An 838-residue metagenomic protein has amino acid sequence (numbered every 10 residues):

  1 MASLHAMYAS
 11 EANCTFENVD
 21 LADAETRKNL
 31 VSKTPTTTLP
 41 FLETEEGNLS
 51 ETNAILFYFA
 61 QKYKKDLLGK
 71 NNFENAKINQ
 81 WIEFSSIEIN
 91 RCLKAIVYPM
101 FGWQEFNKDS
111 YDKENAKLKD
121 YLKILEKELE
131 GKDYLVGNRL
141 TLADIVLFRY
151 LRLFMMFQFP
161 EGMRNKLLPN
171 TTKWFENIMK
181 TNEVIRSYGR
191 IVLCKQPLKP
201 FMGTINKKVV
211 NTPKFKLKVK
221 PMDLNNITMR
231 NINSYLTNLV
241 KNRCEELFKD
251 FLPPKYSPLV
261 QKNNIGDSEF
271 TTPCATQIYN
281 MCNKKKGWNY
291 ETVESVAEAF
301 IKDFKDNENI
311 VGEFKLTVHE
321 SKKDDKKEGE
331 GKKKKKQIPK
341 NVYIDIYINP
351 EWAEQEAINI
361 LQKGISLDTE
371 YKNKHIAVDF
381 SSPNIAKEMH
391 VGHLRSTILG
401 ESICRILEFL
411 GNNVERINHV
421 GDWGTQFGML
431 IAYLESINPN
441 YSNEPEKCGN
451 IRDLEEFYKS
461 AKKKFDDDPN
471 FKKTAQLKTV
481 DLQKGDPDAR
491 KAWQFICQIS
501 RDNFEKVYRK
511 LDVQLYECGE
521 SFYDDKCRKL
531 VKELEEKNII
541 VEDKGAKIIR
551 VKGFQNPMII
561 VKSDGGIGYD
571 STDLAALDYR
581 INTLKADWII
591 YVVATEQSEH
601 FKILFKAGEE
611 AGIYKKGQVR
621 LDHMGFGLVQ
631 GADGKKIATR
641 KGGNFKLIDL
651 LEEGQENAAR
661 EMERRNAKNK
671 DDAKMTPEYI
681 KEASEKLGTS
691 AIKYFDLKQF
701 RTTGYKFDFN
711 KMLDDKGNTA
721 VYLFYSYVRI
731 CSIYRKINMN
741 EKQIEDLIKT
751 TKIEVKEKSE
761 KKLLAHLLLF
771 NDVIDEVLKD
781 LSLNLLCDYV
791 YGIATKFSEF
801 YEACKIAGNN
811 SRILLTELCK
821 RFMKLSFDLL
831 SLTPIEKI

Functional and structural regions predicted by a protein language model:
M1-K119, E126, D133: GST-like domain detector, emphasizing the conserved glutathione-binding G-site in the N-terminal thioredoxin-like
L56, A60, N79-I82, L122 (+5 more regions): Non-transmembrane alpha-helical segments in soluble domains of secreted/periplasmic/extracellular proteins
Q61, L151-F159, A275-K285: A short secondary-structure junction motif
K65-G69, D109-S110, E130-R139, E161-G162 (+2 more regions): Short helix-to-loop capping/linker segments positioned immediately adjacent to catalytic or ligand/cofactor-binding
L93-I96, L135-P160, R164-I178, Y188: GST superfamily/GST-like fold recognition
S187-L198, D828-I838: Long amphipathic alpha-helical segments
V192-K214: Acidic/histidine-enriched, glycine/proline-rich intrinsically disordered or flexible terminal extensions
L217-E354, L361, E370-I838: Non-catalytic interaction-recognition regions
